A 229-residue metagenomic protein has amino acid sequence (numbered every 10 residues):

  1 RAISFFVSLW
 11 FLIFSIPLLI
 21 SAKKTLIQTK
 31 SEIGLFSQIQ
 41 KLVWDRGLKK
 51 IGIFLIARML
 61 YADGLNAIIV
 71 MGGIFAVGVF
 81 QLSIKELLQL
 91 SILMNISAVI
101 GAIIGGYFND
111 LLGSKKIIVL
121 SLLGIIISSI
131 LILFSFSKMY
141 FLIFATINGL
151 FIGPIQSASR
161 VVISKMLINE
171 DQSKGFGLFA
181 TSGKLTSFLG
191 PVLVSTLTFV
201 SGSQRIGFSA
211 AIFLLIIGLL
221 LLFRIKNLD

Functional and structural regions predicted by a protein language model:
R1-L9, T196-L215: A membrane-interface helix-boundary motif in multi-pass transporters
W10-S21, S209-D229: Multi-pass alpha-helical transporter architecture, strongest for 12-TM Major Facilitator/SLC carriers used
K23-I56: Juxtamembrane intracellular "pre-TM" segments in multi-pass secondary transporters
V70-L87: Short amphipathic helix-loop junctions that connect adjacent transmembrane helices in Major Facilitator Superfamily/SLC
G101-G113: Helix-to-loop junctions at the C-terminal end of transmembrane segments in multipass secondary transporters
K116-L131: Structural signature of the two symmetry-related core transmembrane helices
L133-A145: Helix-loop junctions at membrane interfaces in 12-TM secondary transporters
P154-L167: Intracellular juxtamembrane helix-capping segments at the cytosolic ends of symmetry-related transmembrane helices
